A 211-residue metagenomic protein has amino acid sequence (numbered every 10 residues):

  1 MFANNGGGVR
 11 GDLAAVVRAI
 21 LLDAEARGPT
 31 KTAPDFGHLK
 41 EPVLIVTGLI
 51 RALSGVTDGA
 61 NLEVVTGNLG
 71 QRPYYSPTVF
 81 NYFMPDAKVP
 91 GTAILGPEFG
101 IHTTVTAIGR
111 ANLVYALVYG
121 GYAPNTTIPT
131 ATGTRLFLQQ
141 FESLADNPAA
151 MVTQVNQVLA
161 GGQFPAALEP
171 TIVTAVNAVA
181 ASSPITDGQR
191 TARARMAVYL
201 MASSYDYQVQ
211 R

Functional and structural regions predicted by a protein language model:
M1-R211: Flexible, low-complexity segments enriched for small/polar residues
